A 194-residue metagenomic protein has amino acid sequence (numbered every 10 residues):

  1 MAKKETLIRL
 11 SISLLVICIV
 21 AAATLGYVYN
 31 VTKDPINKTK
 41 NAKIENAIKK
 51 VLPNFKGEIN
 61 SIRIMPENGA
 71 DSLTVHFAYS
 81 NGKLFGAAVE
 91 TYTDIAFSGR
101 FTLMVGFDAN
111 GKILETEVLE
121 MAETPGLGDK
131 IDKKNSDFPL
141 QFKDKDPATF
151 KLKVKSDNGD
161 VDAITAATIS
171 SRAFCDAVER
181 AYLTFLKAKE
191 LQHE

Functional and structural regions predicted by a protein language model:
A2-E194: Flexible, solvent-exposed loop/hinge segments and secondary-structure transition points
